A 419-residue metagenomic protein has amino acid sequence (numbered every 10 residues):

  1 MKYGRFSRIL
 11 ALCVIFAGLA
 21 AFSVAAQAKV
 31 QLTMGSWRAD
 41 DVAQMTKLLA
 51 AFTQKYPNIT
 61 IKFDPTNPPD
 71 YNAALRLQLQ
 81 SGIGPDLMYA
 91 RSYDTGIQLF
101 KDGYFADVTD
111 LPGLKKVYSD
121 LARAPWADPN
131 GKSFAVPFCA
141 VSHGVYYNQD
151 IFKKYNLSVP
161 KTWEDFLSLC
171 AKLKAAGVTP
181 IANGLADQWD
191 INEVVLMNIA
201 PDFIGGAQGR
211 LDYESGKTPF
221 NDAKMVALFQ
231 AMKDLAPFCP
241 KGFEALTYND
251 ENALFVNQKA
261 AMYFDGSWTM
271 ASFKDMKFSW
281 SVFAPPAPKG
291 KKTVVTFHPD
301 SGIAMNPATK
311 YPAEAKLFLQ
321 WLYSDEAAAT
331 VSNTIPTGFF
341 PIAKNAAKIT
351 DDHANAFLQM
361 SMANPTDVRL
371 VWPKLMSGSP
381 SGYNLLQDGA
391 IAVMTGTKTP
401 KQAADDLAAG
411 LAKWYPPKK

Functional and structural regions predicted by a protein language model:
K47, A51-L121, D150-K161, L254 (+7 more regions): Extracytoplasmic "Venus flytrap"/periplasmic binding protein-like
A51, T60, K153, T366-K419: Conserved C-terminal helix/tail region of periplasmic/extracytoplasmic solute-binding proteins
Q78, P85-D86, K115-I151, T179-N183 (+2 more regions): A structural signal for short loop-to-beta-strand junctions that line the ligand-binding cleft of periplasmic/secreted
R91-G144, S158, L167, V194-L196 (+3 more regions): Hinge/lid segment of periplasmic solute-binding proteins
Y93, I97-Q98, G266-S279, P288-D388 (+1 more regions): C-terminal lobe and pocket-closing loops of periplasmic/extracytoplasmic Venus-flytrap solute-binding proteins
A106-A124, D202-A227, D275, A287-T296 (+3 more regions): Short, solvent-exposed loop/beta-turn-alpha elements that line the ligand-binding surface or hinge of extracytoplasmic
F134-F138, H143, L167-K217, Q230 (+1 more regions): Extracytoplasmic/periplasmic solute-binding protein
K172, E214-E244: Glycine-centered hinge/linker elements that transmit conformational signals in sensory and ligand-binding systems
